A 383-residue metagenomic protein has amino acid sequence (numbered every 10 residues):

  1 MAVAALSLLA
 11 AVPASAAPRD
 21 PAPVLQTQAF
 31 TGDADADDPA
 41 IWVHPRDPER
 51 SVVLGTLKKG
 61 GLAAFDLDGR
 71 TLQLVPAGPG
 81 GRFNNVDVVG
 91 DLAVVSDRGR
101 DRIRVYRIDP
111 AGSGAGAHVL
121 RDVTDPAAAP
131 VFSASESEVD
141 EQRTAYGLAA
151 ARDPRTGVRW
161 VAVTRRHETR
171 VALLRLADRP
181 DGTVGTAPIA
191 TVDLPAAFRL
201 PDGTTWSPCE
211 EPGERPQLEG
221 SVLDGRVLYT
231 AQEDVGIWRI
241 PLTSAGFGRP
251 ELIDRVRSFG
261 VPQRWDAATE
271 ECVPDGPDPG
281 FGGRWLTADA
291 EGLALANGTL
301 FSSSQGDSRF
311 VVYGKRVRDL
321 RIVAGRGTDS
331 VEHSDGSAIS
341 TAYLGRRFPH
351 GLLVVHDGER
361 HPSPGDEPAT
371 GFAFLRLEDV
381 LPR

Functional and structural regions predicted by a protein language model:
M1-A16: Secretory targeting and sorting signals
A17-R383: Sequence/structural signature of beta-propeller domains
